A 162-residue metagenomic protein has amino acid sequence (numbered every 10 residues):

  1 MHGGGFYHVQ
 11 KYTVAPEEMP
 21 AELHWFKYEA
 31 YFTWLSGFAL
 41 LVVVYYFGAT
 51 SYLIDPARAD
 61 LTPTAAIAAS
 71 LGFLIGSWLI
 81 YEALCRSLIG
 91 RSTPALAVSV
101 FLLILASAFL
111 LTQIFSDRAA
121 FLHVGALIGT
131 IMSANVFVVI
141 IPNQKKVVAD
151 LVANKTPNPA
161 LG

Functional and structural regions predicted by a protein language model:
M1-G162: Polytopic transmembrane helical bundles with strong interfacial aromatic enrichment
